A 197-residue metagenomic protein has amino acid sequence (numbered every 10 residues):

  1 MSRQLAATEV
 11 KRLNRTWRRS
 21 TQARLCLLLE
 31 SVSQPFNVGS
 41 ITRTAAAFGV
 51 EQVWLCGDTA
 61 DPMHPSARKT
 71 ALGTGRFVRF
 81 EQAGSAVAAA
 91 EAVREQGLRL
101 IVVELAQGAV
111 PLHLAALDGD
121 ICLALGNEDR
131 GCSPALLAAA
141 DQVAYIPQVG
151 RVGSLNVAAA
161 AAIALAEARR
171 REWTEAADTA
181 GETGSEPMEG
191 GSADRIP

Functional and structural regions predicted by a protein language model:
M1-P197: Post-transcriptional modification and biogenesis factors for structured RNAs of the translation apparatus
